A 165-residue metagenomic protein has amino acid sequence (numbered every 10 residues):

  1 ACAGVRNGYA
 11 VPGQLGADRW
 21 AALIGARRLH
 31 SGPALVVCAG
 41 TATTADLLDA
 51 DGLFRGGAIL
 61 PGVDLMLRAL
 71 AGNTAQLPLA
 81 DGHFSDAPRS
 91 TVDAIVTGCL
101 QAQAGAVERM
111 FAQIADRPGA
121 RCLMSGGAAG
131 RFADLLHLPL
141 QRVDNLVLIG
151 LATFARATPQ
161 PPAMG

Functional and structural regions predicted by a protein language model:
A1-A34, A50-G165: Nucleotide/phosphate-binding catalytic cleft detector across ATP-hydrolyzing and phosphate-transferring enzymes
V36, T43-L48: Short beta-strand scaffold segments in enzyme catalytic cores
A39-T41, P118: Short, basic and Ser/Thr-rich N-terminal targeting/leader segments
T41-T44, A129-G130: Gly/Ser/Thr-rich loops at beta-strand to alpha-helix junctions that form or flank small-molecule/cofactor-binding
